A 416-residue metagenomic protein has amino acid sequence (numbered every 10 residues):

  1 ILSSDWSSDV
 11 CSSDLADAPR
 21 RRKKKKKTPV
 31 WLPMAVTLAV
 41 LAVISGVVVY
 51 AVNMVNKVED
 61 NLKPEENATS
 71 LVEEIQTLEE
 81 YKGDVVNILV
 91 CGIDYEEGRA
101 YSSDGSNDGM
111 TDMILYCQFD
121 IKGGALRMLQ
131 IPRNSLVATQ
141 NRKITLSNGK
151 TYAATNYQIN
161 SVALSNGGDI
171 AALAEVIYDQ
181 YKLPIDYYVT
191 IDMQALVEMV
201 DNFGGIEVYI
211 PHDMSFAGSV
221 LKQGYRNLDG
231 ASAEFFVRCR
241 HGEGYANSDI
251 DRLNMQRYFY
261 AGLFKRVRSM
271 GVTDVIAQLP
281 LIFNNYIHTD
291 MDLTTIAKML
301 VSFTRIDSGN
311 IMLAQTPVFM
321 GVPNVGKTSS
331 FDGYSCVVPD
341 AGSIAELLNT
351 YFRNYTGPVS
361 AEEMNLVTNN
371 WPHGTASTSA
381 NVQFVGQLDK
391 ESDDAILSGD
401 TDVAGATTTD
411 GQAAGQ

Functional and structural regions predicted by a protein language model:
I1-C11: Single conserved hydrophobic/aromatic residue that forms the stacking wall/gate of nucleotide- or nucleobase-binding
S8, A16-D17, R21-V40, I44-Q416: Non-catalytic, solvent-exposed segments at the cell envelope interface
